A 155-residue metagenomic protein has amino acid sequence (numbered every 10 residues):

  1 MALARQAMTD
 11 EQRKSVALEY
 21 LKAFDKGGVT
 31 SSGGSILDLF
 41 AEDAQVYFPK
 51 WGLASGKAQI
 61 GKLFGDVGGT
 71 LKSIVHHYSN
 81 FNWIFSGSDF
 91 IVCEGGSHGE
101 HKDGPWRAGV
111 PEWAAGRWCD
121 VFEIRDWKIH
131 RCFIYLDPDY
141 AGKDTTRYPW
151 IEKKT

Functional and structural regions predicted by a protein language model:
L3-D43, T70: Short acidic-aromatic low-complexity motifs
A17-Y20, S32-L37, A44, G56 (+4 more regions): Hydrophobic pocket/interface hotspot
G33-D89: A solvent-exposed, acidic/Ser-Thr-rich amphipathic alpha-helical stretch
F40, S97-G99, Y135-L136: Short beta-strand segments enriched in hydrophobic/aromatic residues within well-folded beta-rich domains
A58, D103-W106, Y140-R147: A short, polar/proline- and glycine-enriched secondary-structure boundary/capping micro-motif
Y78-I84, R117-E123, F133: Hydrophobic/aromatic beta-strand elements that line small-molecule binding cavities or substrate pockets in beta-rich
G96-R125: Exposed beta-sheet edge and beta->alpha loop/turn motif
H130-T155: Low-complexity, intrinsically disordered terminal/linker segments enriched in charged and Gly/Pro repeats
